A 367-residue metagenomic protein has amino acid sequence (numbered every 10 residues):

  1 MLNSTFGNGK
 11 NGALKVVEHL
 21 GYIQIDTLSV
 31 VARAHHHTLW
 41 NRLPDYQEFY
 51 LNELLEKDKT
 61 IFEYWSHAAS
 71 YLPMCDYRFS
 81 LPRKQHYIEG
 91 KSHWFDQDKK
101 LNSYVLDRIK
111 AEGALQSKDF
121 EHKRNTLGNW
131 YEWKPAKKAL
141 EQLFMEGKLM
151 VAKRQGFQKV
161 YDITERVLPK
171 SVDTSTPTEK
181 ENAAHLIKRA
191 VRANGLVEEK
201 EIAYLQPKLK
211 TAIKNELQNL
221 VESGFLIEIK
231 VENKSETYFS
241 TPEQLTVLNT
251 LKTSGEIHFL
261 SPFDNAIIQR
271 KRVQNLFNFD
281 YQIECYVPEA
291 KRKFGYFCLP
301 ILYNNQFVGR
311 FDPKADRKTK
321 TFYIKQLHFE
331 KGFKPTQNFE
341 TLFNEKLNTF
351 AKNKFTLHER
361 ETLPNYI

Functional and structural regions predicted by a protein language model:
M1-I367: Long, charged, low-complexity, helical-prone intrinsically disordered regions
